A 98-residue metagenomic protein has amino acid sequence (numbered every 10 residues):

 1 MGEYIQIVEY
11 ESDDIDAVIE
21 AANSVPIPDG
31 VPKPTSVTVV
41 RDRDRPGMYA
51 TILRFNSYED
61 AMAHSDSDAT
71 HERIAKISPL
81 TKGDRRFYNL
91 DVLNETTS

Functional and structural regions predicted by a protein language model:
M1-D68, L80-S98: Short S/T/G/P-rich N-terminal loop/turn motif that feeds into the first structured element of a domain
H71-K76: Low-complexity, intrinsically disordered Gly/Pro/Thr-rich segments
